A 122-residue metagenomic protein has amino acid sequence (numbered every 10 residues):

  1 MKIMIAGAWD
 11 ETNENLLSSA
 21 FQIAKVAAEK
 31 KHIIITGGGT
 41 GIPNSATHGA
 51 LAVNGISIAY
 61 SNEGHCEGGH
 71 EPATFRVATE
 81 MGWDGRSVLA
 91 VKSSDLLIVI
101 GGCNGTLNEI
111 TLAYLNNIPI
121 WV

Functional and structural regions predicted by a protein language model:
M1-S18: Glycine-rich phosphate-binding "P-loop"
S19-A28, T40-N116, V122: Acidic/glycine-enriched connector segments
E29-I34: A generic structural motif
